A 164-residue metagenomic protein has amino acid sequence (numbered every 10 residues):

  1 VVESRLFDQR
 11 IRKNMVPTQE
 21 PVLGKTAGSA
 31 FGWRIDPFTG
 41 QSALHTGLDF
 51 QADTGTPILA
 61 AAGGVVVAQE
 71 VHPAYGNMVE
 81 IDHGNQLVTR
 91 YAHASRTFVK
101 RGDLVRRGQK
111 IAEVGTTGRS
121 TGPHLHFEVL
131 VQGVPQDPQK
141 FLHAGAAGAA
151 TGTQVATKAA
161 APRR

Functional and structural regions predicted by a protein language model:
V1-T26, A30: Non-catalytic extracellular/periplasmic "stalk" and linker regions immediately N-terminal to catalytic or recognition
Q19-R164: Catalytic cores of peptidoglycan-degrading enzymes
